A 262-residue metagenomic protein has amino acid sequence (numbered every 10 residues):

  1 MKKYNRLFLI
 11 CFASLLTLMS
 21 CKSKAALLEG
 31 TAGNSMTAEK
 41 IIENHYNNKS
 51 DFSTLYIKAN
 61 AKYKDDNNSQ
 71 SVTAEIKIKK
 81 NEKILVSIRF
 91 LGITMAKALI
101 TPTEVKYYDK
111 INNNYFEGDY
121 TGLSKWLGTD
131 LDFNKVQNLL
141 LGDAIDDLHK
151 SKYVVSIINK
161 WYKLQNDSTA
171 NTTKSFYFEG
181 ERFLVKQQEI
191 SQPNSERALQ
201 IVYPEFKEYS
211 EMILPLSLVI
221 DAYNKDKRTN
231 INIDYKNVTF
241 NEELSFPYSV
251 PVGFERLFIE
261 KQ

Functional and structural regions predicted by a protein language model:
M1-K22: Sec-dependent bacterial lipoprotein signal peptides
C21-Q70, I259-Q262: N-terminal leader/targeting segments and the immediate start of mature chains
S23, Y153-K261: Gly/Pro-enriched, hydrophobic low-complexity segments that function as extracytoplasmic propeptides/linkers
N47-L55, D66-Q70, K77, N81 (+3 more regions): Edge/loop elements at the starts and ends of beta-strands within beta-rich repeat scaffolds
S53-A61, V72-I76, E82-I88, A96 (+2 more regions): One face of beta-strands
K62-K64, L91-I93, E208, Y223-K225: Hydrophobic lipid-interacting interfaces of membrane-associated proteins
K83-N134: An acidic-aromatic
S124-D167: Hydrophobic, well-structured mid-protein blocks that either form specific transmembrane helices
